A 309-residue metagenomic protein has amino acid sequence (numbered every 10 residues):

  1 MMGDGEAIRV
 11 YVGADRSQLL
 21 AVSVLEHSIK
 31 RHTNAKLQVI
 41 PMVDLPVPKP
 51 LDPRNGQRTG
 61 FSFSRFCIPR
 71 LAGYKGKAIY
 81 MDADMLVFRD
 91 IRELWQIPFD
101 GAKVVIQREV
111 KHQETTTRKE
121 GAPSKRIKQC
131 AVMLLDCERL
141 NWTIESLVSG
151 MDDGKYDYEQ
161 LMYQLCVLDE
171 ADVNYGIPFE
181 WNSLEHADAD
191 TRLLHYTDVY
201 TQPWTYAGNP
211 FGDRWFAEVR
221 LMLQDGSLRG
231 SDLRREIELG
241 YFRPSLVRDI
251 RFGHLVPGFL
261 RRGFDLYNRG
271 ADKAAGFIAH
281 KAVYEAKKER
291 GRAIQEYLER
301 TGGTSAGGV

Functional and structural regions predicted by a protein language model:
M2-I8, A35, P41-M42, D136 (+1 more regions): A glycosyltransferase accessory/donor-loop signature
A7-V12, I29: Hydrophobic targeting segments
S17-S23, H186, P203: Short N-terminal binding/cap micro-motifs at the start of the first secondary-structure element
S28-K36: Short, acidic, metal-binding catalytic loop of nucleotide-sugar glycosyltransferases
L37-L71: Active-site-proximal specificity loops/subdomain of glycosyltransferases
S64-H112, K125, L134-L135: GT-A fold catalytic core of metal-dependent nucleotide-sugar glycosyltransferases, centered on the diacidic
F66, Q129-V132, T191-L193: Extracellular structured ligand-interaction cores
I97-M162: Conserved catalytic core of nucleotide-sugar-dependent glycosyltransferases
